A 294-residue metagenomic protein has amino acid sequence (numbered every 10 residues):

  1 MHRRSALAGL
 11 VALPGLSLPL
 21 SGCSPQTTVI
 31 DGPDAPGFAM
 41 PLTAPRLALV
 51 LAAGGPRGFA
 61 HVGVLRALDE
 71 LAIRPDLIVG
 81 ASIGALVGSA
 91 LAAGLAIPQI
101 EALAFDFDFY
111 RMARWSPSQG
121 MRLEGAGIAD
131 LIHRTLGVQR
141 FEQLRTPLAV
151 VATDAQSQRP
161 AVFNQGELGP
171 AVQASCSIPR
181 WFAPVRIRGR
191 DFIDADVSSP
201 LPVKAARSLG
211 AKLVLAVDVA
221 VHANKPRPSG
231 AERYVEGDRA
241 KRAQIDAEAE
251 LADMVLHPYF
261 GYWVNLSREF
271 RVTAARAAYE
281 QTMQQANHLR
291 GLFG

Functional and structural regions predicted by a protein language model:
H2-I78, A90-G294: Patatin-like phospholipase
G80, G84: Gly/Ala-rich beta-loop-alpha elbow adjacent to hydrolase catalytic centers
V87: Catalytic DNA-binding helix-loop module of base-excision-repair DNA glycosylases/AP lyases
